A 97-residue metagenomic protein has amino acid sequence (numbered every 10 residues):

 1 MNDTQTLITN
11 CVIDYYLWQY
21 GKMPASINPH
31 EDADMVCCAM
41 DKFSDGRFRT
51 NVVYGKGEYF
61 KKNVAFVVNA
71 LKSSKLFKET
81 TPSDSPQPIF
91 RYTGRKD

Functional and structural regions predicted by a protein language model:
M1-D34: Short alpha-helical segments that sit at the start of domains
I13, L17-W18, N69-K72, G94: Intrinsic disorder/low-complexity segments
N28-R91: Acidic, low-complexity, intrinsically disordered interaction modules
